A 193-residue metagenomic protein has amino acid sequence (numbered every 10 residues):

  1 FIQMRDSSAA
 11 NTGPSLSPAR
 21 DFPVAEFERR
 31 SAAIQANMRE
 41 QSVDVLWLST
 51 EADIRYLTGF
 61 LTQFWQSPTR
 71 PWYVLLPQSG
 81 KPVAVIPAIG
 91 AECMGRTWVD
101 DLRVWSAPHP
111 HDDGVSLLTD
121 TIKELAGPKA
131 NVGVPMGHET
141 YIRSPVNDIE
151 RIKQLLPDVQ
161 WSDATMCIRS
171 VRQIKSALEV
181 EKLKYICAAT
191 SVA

Functional and structural regions predicted by a protein language model:
F1-V192: A composition/biophysics-driven feature that prefers long, compositionally simple stretches
